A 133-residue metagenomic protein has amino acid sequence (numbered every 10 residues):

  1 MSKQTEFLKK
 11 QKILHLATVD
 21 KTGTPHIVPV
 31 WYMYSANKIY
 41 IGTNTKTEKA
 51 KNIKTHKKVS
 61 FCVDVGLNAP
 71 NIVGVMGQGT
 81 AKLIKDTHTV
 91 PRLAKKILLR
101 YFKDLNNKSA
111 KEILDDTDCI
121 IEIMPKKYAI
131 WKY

Functional and structural regions predicted by a protein language model:
M1-H15: Short, basic/aromatic recognition patches
M1-S2, K46-T47, N107: Structural motif corresponding to alpha-helix initiation and N-cap regions
Q4, K49-N52, T89-A94: Amphipathic alpha-helical interface surfaces
K10-Q11, T55-H56, D116-T117, K126: Structured helix-beta-strand junction loops
K12-T45, I53, F61-V63: Short beta-strand segments
T22-T24, L67-A69, E112-D115: A short beta-turn/loop motif at secondary-structure boundaries
K49-T55, S60-V73, K82: Helix-adjacent hinge/juxtasegments
V73-Y133: Charged, gly/pro-rich active-site loop segments
